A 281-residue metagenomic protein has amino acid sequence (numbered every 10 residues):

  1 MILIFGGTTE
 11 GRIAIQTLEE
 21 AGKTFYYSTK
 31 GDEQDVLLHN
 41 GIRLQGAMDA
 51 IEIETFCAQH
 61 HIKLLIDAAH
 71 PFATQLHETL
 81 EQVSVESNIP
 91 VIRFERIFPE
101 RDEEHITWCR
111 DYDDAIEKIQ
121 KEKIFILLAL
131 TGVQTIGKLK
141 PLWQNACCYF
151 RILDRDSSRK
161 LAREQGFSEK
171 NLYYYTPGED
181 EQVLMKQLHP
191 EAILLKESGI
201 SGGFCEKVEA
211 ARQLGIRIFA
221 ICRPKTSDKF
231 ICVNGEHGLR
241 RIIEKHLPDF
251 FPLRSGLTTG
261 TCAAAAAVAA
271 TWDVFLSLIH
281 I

Functional and structural regions predicted by a protein language model:
M1-A21, Y26-S28, I89-N171, H237-H246: Non-catalytic interface/targeting segments
I4-A21, Y26-G31, L253-F275: N-terminal basic/disordered segments at the start of proteins
Y27-A47, R159-E164: N-terminal beta-loop-helix "entrance" segment that forms/cooperates in small-molecule cofactor or anionic ligand
G41-C57, L172-D180: Glycine-rich, highly charged phosphate/nucleotide-binding loops
D49-R101, G199: N-terminal glycine-rich phosphate/adenylate-binding segment common to multiple enzyme folds
E86-H105, L214-F230: Short, acidic/small-residue loops that bind anionic groups at enzyme active sites
R163, F167-K170, Y174-L188, A192-L214: A C-terminal functional module that forms or caps the active site or interfaces directly with catalytic machinery
I279-I281: Conserved small/polar residues in nucleotide/adenosyl-binding loops
